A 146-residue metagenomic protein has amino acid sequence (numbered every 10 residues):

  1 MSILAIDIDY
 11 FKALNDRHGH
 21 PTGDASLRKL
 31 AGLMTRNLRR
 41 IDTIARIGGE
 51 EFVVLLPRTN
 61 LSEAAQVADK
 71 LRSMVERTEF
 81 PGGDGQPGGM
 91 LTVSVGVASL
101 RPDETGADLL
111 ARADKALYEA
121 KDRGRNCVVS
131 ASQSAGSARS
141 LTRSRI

Functional and structural regions predicted by a protein language model:
M1, E51, T105: Conserved catalytic motifs of the protein kinase core domain
S2, S94: Cell-envelope/extracellular polymer assembly enzymes that use nucleotide-activated donors
L4-D7, G49, A113: Conserved metal-coordinating catalytic motifs of nucleotidyl cyclase and c-di-GMP turnover enzymes
Y10-R58, S62-Q66, K70, E119 (+1 more regions): Cytosolic catalytic cores of cyclic-nucleotide second-messenger enzymes
R46, V75-V93: Catalytic core regions of nucleotide second-messenger enzymes
L61, A65-A68, A98-S132, G136-I146: Catalytic-core segments of nucleotide cyclases and related cyclic-nucleotide turnover enzymes
